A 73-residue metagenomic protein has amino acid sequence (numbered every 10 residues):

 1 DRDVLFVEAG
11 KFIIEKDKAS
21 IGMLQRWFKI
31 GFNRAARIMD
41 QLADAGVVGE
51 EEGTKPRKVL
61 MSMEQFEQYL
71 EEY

Functional and structural regions predicted by a protein language model:
D1-Y73: Terminal-proximal interaction/regulatory segments of ATP-powered molecular machines
